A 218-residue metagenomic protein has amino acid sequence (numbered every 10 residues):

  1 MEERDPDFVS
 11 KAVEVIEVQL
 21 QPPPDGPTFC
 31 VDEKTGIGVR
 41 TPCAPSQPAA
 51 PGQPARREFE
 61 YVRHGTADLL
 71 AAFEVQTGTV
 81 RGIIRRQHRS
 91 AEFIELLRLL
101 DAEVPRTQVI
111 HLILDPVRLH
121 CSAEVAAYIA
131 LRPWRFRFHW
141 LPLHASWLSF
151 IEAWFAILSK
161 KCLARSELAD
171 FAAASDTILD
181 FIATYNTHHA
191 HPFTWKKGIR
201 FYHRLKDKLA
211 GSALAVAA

Functional and structural regions predicted by a protein language model:
M1-K11: Short Lys/Arg-enriched helix C-cap and helix-to-coil transition segments that create basic nucleic-acid-contact patches
S10-R98, L205-K206: Extended, low-complexity cationic-aromatic segments
D25-G26, T107-V109: Short coil/turn segments at beta-strand junctions that form active-site/ligand-binding loops
C30-D32, A72, G78, L97 (+6 more regions): Mobile genetic element proteins and their domesticated derivatives, centered on retroelements and DNA transposons
R56-V62, A130-F150, S166-L168: RNase H-like polynucleotidyl transferase catalytic core
Q108-H120: Acidic/histidine-rich, metal-coordinating catalytic segments
I151-D170, T184-H189: Active-site proximal helix-loop segment of RNase H-like, two-metal nucleases, encompassing DDE(D)
A173-A218: C-terminal domain-tail junction helix/linker
